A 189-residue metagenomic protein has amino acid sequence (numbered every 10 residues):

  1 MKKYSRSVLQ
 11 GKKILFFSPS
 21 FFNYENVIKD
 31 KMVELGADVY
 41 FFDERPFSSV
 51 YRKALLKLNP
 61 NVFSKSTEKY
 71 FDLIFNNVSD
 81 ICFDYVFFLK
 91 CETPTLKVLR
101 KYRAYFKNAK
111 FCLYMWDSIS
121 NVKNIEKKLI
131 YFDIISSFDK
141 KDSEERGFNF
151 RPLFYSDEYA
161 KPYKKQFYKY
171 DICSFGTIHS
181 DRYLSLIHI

Functional and structural regions predicted by a protein language model:
K2-Y4, F17, Y24-L35, Y40-R146 (+1 more regions): Extended catalytic core of nucleotide-activated donor transferases of GT-like folds
R6-L9, A160-Y170: Nucleotide-sugar donor-binding and catalytic loop/hinge architecture of NDP-sugar-dependent glycosyltransferases
L9, H179, L184: Catalytic machinery of carbohydrate-active enzymes, primarily nucleotide-sugar-dependent glycosyltransferases
G11-I14: Extreme N-terminal starter segment of soluble prokaryotic enzymes
S20, D117, G176-I178: Residue-level signal for short, function-critical loop segments
F154: Carbohydrate-associated surface elements
Q166-D181: Conserved donor-binding/catalytic core segment of Leloir-type glycosyltransferases
I187-I189: Conserved small/polar residues in nucleotide/adenosyl-binding loops
